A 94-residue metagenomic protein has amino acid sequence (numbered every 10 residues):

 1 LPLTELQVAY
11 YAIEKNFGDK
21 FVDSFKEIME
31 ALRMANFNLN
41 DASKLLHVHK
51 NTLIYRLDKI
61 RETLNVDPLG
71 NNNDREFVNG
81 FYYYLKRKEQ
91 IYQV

Functional and structural regions predicted by a protein language model:
L1-V94: Cytosolic nucleotide-utilizing catalytic cores of signal-transduction proteins
